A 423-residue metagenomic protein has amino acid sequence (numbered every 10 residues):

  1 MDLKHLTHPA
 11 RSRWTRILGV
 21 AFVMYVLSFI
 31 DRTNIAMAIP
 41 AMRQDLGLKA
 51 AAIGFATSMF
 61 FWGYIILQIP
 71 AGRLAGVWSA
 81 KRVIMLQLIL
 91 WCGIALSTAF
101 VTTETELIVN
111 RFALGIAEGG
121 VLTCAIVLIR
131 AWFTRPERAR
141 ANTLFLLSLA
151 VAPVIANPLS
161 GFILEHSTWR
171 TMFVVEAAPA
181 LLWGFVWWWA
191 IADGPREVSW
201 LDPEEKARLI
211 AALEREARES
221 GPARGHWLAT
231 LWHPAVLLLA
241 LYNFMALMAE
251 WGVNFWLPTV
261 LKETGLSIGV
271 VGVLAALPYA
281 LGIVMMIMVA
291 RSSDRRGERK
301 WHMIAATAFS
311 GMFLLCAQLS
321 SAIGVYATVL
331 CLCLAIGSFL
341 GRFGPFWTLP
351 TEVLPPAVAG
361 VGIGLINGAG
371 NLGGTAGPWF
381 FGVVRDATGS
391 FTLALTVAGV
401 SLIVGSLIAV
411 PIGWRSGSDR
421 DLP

Functional and structural regions predicted by a protein language model:
I35-A36, A229-A290, F343, W347 (+1 more regions): Extracytoplasmic gate region of multi-pass secondary transporters
G47, S79, F100-E106, A117 (+3 more regions): Helix-breaking motifs and short loop linkers at transmembrane-helix boundaries and internal kinks in secondary membrane
I66-T105: Conserved MFS/SLC helix-loop-helix module at the cytosolic interface between two early adjacent transmembrane helices
L67-S79, M285-E298: Helix-to-loop junctions at the C-terminal end of transmembrane segments in multipass secondary transporters
L90, I94-S97, T105-A113, A327-L334: Paired small-residue
N110-S148: Cytoplasmic helix-loop-helix junction between adjacent transmembrane helices in 12-TM secondary transporters
F145-V198: Helix-loop-helix hairpin linking two adjacent transmembrane segments in secondary transporters
R299-L349: C-terminal transmembrane helical hairpin of 12-TM major facilitator-type secondary transporters
